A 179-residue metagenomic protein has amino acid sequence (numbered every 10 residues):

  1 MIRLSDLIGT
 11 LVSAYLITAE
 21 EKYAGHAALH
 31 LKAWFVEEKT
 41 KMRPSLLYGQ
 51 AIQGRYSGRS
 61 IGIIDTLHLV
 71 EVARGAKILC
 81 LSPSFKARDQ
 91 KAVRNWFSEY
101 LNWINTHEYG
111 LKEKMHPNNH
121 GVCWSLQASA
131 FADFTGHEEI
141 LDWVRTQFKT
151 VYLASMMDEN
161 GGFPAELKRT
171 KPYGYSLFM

Functional and structural regions predicted by a protein language model:
M1-G110: Extracellular glycan-targeting catalytic surfaces
S98-M179: Extracellular polysaccharide-recognition and catalytic grooves
